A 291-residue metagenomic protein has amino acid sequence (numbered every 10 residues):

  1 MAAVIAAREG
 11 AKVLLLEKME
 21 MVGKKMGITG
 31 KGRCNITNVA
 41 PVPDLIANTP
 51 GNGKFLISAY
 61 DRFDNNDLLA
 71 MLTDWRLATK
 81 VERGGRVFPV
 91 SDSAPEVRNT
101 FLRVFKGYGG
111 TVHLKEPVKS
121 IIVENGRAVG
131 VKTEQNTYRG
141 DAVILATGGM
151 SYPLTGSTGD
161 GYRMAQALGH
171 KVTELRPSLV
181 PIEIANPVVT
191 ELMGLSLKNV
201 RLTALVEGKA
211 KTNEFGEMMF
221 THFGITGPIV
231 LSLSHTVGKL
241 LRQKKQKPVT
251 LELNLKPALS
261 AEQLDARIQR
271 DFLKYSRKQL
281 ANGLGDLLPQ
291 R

Functional and structural regions predicted by a protein language model:
A7-K31: Glycine-rich FAD pyrophosphate-binding loop
R8-E9, M21, V42-D44, D61 (+5 more regions): Residue-level recognition of phosphate/Mg2+-coordinating polar/acidic sites in nucleotide-handling active sites
K12, K171, T250: Residues at the starts of beta-strands that form the adenosine-phosphate
L14-L16, V118, V131, T137-S157 (+2 more regions): Short hydrophobic core segments
G27-R62: N-terminal glycine-rich dinucleotide-binding loop that anchors FAD/FMN and/or NAD(P) in oxidoreductases
D61-A142: Feature captures the FAD/FMN-dependent oxidoreductase FAD-binding
L72, G161-A204: Central beta-strand plus flanking loop segment that forms part of the substrate or channel wall within the catalytic
